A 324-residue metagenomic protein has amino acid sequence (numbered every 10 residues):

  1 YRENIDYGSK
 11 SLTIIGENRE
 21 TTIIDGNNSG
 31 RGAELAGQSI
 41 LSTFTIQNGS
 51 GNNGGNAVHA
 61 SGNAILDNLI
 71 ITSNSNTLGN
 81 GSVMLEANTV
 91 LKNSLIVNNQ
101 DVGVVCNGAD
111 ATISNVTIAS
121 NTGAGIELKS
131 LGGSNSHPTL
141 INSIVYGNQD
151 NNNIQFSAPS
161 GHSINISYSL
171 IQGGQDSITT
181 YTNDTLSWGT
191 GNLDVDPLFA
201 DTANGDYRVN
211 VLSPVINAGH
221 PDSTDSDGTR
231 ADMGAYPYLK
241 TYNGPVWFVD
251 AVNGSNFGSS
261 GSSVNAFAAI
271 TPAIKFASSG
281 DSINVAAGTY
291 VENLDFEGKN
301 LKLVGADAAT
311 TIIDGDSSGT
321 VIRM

Functional and structural regions predicted by a protein language model:
E3-T13, A57-S73, T77-R208, D227 (+2 more regions): Predominantly extracellular beta-rich ligand-binding scaffolds that present long acidic/polar faces for carbohydrate
S11-N53, S75, L193-T202, N300-M324: Right-handed parallel beta-helix/beta-spiral solenoid domain characteristic of secreted/periplasmic
I15, D25, V97, V105 (+9 more regions): Residue-level detector of conserved, well-ordered beta-strand and adjacent loop positions that form binding/recognition
G51, D150, N253-F257: A short, flexible beta-alpha/helix-coil linker loop
D196-G205, Y238-P272, F276, A287-T289 (+1 more regions): Right-handed parallel beta-helix/beta-solenoid
N204-W247, P272: Surface beta-loop-beta hairpin patches that serve as ligand-binding interfaces in beta-rich domains
